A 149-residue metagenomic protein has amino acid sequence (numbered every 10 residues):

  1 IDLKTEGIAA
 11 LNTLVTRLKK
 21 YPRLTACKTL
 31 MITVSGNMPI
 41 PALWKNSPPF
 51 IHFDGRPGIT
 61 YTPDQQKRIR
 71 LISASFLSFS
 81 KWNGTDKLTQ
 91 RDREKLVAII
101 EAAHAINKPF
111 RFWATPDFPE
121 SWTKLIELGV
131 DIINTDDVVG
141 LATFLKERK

Functional and structural regions predicted by a protein language model:
I1-K149: Catalytic cores of phosphodiester-bond hydrolases, prominently lipid phosphodiesterases
